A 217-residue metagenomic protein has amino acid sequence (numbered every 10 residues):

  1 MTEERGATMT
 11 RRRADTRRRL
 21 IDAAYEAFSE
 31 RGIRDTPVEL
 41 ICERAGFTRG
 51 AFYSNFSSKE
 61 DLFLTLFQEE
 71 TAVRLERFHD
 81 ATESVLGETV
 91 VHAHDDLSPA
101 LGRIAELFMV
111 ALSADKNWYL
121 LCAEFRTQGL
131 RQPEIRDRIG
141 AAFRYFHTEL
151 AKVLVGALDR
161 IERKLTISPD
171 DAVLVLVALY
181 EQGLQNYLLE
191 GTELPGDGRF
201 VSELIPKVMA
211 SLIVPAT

Functional and structural regions predicted by a protein language model:
M1-D15, V85, V214-T217: N-terminal intrinsically disordered/low-complexity leader segments
R19, A23, A27-L66: Helix-turn-helix
I21, L75, G102, H147-V155 (+2 more regions): An amphipathic alpha-helix signature
T65, H79-K116, P169-L176: Hydrophobic alpha-helical connector segments
Q68-R74: Short, basic, alpha-helical segments at the C-terminal edge of helix-turn-helix-like DNA-binding modules
A100, S113-D137: Amphipathic alpha-helical segments used for helix-helix packing
R136-G140, A157-T217: Hydrophobic/aromatic-rich alpha-helical bundle segments in the mid-to-C-terminal region
R138-Y145, E149: Short, solvent-exposed amphipathic helices
